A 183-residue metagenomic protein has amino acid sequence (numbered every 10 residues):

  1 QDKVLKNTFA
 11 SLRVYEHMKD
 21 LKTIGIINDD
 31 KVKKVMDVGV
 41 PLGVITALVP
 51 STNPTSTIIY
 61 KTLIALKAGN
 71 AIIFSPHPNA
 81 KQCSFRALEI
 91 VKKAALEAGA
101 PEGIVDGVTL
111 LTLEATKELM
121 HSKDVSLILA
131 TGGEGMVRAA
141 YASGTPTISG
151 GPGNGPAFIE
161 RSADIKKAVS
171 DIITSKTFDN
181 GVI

Functional and structural regions predicted by a protein language model:
Q1-K34: N-terminal Rossmann-like NAD(P)+-binding subdomain of aldehyde/semialdehyde dehydrogenases
T23-D37, D106-V125: A structured beta-alpha segment of the ubiquitous adenosine-cofactor-binding alpha/beta core
I27-I72, H77-E89: Substrate-binding/gating loop at the entrance of the active-site cleft, primarily in PLP-dependent aminotransferase-like
G43, V125-S126: Conserved acidic residues
N53-Y60, L66, S84, A130 (+3 more regions): Short glycine/serine/threonine-rich phosphate/pyrophosphate-binding segments that cradle anionic phosphate groups
S56, F74, D106-T109, L129-G132 (+1 more regions): General beta-strand structural signal in soluble alpha/beta enzymes
K67, V137-I183: ALDH superfamily catalytic-core signature
K93-V108: A glycine-rich helix N-cap at a beta->alpha junction
